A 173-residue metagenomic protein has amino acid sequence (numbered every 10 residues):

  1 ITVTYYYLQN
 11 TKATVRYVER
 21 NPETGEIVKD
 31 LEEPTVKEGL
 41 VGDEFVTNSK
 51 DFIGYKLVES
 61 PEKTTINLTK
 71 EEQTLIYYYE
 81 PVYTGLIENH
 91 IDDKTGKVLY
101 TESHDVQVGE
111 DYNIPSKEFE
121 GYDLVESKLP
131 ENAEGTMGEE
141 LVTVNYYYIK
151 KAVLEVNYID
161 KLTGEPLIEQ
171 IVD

Functional and structural regions predicted by a protein language model:
I1-D173: Extracellular modular ligand-binding repeats in secreted and cell-surface proteins
